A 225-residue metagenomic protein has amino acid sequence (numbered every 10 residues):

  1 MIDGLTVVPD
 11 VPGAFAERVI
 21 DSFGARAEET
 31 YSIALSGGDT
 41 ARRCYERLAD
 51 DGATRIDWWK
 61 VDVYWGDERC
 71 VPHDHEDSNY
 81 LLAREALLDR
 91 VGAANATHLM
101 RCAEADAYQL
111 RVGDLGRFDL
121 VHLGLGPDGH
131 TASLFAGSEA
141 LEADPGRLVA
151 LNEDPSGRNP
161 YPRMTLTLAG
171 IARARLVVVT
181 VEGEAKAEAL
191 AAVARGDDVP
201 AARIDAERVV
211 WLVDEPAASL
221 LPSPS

Functional and structural regions predicted by a protein language model:
M1-I33: N-terminal glycine-/serine-/threonine-rich phosphate-binding loop
I2, I56-H122: Ligand-binding beta-strand-loop-alpha-helix segment within the catalytic cores of soluble metabolic enzymes
E29-D51: Glycine-rich N-terminal segment of FAD-binding domains in flavoprotein oxidoreductases, spanning the beta-loop-helix
T30, K60-V61, F118, A174 (+1 more regions): Local beta-strand N-terminus motif with an aromatic residue
L35-T40, L123-P127, E182: Glycine-rich beta-strand-to-loop/alpha-helix junction loops that act as flexible
R47-D57, R84, A136-P145: A glycine- and small-aliphatic-rich helix-loop capping segment at beta-alpha/alpha-beta transitions that lines
L120-L123, P127-A169: Class I SAM-dependent methyltransferase SAM-binding "motif I" and its flanking Rossmann-like core
A169, R173-S225: ATP/nucleoside-binding phosphotransfer catalytic cores, i.e., glycine-rich phosphate-binding loops
